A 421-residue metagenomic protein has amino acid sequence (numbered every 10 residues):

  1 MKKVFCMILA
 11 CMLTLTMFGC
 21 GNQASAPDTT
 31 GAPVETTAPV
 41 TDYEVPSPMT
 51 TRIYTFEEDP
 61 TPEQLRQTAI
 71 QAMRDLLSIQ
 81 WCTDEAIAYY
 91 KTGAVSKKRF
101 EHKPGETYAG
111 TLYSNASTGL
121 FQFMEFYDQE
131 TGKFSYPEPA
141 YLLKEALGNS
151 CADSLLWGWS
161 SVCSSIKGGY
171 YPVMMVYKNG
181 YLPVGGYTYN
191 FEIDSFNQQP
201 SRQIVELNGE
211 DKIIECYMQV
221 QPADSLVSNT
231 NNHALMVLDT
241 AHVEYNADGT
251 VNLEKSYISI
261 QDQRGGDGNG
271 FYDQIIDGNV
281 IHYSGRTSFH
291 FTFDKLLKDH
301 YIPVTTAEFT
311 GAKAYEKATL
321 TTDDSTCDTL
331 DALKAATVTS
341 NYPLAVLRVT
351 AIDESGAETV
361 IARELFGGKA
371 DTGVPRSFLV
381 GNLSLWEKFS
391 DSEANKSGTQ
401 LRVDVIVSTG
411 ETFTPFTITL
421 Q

Functional and structural regions predicted by a protein language model:
M17-T36: Sec-dependent signal peptide cleavage junction
V40-S164: N-terminal capping segments
S165-D267: ...with weaker cross-activation on analogous glycine-rich loops/strands in unrelated enzymes
Y301-L333: Short, compositionally biased P/S/T/A/G/V-rich stretches that sit at domain boundaries
A332-N341: Aromatic/hydrophobic beta-strand junction motif of beta-rich domains
T359-G381, T419: Solvent-exposed serine/threonine-rich low-complexity stretches and specific carbohydrate-binding patches
N382-T399: Surface-exposed, short loops/turns at beta-strand junctions within beta-sandwich domains
T412-Q421: Edge beta-strands of extracellular beta-sandwich domains
